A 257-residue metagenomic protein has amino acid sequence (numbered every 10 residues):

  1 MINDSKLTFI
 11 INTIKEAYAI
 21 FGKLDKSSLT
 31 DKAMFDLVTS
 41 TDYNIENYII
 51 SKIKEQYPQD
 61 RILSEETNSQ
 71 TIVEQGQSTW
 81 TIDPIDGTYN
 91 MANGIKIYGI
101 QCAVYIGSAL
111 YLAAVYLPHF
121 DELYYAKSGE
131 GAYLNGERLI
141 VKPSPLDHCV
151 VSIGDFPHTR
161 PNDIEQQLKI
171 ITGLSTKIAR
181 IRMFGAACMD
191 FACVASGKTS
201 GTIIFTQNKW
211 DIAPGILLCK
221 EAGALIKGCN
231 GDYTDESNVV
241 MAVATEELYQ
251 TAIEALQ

Functional and structural regions predicted by a protein language model:
M1-I85, L225: N-terminal subdomain of lithium-sensitive/metallo-dependent phosphomonoesterases centered on the IMPase/IPPase/PAP
A17, F21, D42, I53 (+7 more regions): Residue-level signal for inorganic ion chemistry
L29-T30, K54, Q70-V73, V115 (+2 more regions): Short secondary-structure boundary/capping segments
Y43, E66, P84-G87, M91 (+4 more regions): Generic detector of well-ordered alpha-helical packing
E65, Y116, F205: Conserved residues at the C-terminal ends of beta-strands
E74-Y133: DPxDG-like acidic metal-binding loop motif
L134-N135, I140: A structural micro-motif at secondary-structure boundaries
K142-Q257: An extended, acidic
